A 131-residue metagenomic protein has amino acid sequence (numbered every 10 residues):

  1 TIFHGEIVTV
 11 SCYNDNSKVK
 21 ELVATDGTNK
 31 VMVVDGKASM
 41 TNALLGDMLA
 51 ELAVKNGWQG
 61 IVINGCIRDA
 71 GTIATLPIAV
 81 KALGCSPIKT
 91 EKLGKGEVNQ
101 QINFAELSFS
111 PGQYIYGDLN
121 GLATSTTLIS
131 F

Functional and structural regions predicted by a protein language model:
T1-P111, L128-F131: Feature captures the catalytic cores and cofactor-binding loops of soluble hydro-lyases/lyases that act on carboxylate
S108, G121-A123: Short, charged beta-turn/beta-strand-edge "cap" motif at the junction between a beta-strand and an adjacent loop
